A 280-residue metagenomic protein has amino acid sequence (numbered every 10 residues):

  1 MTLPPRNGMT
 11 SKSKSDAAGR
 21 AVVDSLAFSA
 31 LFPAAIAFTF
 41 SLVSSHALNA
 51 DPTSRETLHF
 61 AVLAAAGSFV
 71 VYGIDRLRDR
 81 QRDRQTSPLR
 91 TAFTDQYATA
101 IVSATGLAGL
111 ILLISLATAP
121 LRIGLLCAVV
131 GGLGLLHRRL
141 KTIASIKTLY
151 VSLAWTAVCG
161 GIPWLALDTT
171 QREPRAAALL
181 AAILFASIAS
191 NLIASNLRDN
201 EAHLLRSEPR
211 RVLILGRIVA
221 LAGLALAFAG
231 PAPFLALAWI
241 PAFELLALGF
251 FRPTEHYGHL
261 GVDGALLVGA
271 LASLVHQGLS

Functional and structural regions predicted by a protein language model:
A35-F40, A92-I101, L149-A166, R211-L221 (+1 more regions): Small-residue-rich segments of transmembrane alpha-helices in multi-pass membrane proteins, especially helix faces
F40-V62, I111-G124, C159-A181, L226-F234 (+1 more regions): Helix-coil boundary and interhelical linker segments in multi-pass alpha-helical membrane proteins
P52-I74, L126-G132, R172-A194: Membrane-embedded alpha-helical segments that form the functional core of polytopic membrane enzymes, especially those
S68-G106, F185-A222: Solvent-exposed interhelical
Y72-Q85, L133-K147, L192-A202, L245-E255: C-terminal ends of transmembrane helices
R90, A236-S280: Extended hydrophobic alpha-helices typical of membrane-associated regions
A92-A166: Intramembrane alpha-helical segments
T148-N200: Functional transmembrane core segments of multi-pass inner-membrane proteins
